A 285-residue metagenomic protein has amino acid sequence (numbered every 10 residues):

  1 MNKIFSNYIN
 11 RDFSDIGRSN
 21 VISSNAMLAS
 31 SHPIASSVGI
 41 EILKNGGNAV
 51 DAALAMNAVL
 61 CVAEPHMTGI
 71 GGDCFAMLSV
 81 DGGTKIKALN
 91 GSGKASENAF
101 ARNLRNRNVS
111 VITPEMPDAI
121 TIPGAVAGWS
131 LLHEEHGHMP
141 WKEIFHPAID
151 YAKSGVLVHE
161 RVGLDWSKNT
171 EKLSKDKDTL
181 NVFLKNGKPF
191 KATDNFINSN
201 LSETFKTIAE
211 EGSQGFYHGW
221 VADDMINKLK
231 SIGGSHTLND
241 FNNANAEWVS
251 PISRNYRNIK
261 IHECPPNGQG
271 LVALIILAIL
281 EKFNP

Functional and structural regions predicted by a protein language model:
M1-S37, E41, A49-E211, F216-G268 (+1 more regions): Noncatalytic scaffold domains of N-terminal-nucleophile
L271: Flexible, polar/acidic helix-loop-strand segments at domain edges
I279-K282: Structured C-terminal helix/loop/strand segments within mature extracytoplasmic catalytic/sensor domains
